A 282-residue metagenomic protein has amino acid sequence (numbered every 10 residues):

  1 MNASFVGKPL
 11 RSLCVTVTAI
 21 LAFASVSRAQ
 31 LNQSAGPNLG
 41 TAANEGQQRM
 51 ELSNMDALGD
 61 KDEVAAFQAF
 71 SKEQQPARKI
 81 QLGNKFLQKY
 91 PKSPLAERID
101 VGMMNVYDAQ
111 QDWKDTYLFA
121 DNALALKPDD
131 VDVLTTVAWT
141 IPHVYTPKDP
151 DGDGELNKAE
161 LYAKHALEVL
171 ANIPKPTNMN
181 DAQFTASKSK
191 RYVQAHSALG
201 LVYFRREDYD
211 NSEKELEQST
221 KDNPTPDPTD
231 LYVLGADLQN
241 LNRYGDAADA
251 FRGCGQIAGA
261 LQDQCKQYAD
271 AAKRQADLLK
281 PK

Functional and structural regions predicted by a protein language model:
S27-R98, K280-K282: N-terminal leader/linker segments that initiate helical-solenoid repeat arrays
A66-A69, M103, V137, L199 (+2 more regions): Structural register within alpha-helical repeat arrays
F70-E73, Y107, I141, Y203 (+2 more regions): Residue at a conserved register position within TPR or TPR-like alpha-solenoid repeats
K89-A96, A125-V131, A171-K190, K221-P226 (+1 more regions): Short solvent-exposed coil/turn linkers within tandem alpha-helical repeat scaffolds
P176-T177, S189-R205, N240, D246-K282: Terminal, low-structured helical/coil segments at or just beyond the last alpha-helical repeat
